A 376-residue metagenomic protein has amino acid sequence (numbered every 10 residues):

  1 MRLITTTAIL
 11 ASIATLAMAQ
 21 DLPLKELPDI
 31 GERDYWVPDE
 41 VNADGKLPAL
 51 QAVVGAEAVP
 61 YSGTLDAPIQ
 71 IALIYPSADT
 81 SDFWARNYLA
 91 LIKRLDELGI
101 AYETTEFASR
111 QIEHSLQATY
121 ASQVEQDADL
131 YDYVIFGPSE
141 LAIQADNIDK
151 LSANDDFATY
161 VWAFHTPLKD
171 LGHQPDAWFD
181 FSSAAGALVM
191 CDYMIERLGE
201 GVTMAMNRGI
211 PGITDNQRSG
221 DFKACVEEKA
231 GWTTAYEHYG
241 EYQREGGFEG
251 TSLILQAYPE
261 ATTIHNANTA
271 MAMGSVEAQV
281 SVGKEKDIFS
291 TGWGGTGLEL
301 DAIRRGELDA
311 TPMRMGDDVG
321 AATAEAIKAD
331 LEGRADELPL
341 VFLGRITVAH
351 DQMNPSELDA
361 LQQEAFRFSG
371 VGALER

Functional and structural regions predicted by a protein language model:
M1-A19: Gram-negative bacterial Sec-dependent N-terminal signal peptides
Q20-P68, M315-R376: Hinge/cleft segment of the Venus flytrap/periplasmic-binding protein
E40-V41, K46-T64, Q70-A90, R94-L98 (+4 more regions): Extracytoplasmic "Venus flytrap"
Q51-A58, A177-M204, Q217, G247-F248 (+2 more regions): Hydrophobic alpha-helical segments within soluble ligand-binding/sensing domains
I71-L73, S77, L91, G186-E237 (+1 more regions): An alpha-beta-alpha
D96-L116, P175, T203-R208, K223-E245: Short beta-strand elements in bilobed, periplasmic/extracellular small-molecule ligand-binding domains
L130-N154, F222, G240-D301: Hydrophobic alpha-helical
L141-A185, T203, T296-R304, D309: Flexible loop/hinge segments that line or gate small-molecule binding clefts
